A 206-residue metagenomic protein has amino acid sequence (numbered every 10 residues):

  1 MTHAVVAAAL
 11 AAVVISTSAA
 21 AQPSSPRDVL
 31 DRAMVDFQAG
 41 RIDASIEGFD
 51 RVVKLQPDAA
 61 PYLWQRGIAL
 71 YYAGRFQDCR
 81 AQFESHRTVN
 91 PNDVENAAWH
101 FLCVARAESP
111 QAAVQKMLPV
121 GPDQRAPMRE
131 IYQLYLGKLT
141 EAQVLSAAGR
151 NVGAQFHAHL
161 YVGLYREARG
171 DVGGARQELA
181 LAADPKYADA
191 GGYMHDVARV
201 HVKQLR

Functional and structural regions predicted by a protein language model:
P23, P57, P91, G121-P122 (+2 more regions): Short coil turns that delineate tetratricopeptide repeat
S24-R51, L55, A158-Y165, R169: Alpha-helical segment of the N-proximal tetratricopeptide repeat
V35, A69, C103-A105, Y165: Residue-level signature for tetratricopeptide repeat
Q38-A39, Y72-A73, R106, A168 (+1 more regions): Register position in tetratricopeptide repeats
R51-V52, S85-H86, A182: Canonical positions in the second alpha-helix
